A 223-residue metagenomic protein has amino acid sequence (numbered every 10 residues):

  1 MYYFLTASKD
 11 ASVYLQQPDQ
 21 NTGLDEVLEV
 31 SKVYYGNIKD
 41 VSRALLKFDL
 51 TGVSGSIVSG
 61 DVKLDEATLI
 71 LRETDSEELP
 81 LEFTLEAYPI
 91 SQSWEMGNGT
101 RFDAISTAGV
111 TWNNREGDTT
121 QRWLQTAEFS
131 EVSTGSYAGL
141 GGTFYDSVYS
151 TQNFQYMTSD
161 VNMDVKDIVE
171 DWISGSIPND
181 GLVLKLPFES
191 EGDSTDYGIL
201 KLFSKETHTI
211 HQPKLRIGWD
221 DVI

Functional and structural regions predicted by a protein language model:
M1-I223: Secreted, disulfide-rich extracellular signaling modules
